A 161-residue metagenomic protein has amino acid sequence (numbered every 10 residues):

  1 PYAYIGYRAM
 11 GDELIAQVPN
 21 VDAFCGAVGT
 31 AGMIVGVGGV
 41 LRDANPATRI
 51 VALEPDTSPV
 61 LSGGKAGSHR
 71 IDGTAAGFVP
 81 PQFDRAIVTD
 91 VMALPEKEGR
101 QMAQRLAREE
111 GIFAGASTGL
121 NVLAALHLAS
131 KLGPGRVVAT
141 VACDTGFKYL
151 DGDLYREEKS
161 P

Functional and structural regions predicted by a protein language model:
P1-A31, G36-V40, R85, K97-I112: Active-site/ligand-binding-proximal alpha/beta "capping" segment
A27-V28, A52-E54, A139-C143: Short beta-strand segments
T30-M33, S117-N121, V138: Ser/Thr-glycine-rich phosphate-binding loops at phosphate-binding pockets of nucleotides, nucleotide cofactors
I34-V37, S62-G63, A125, L150-D151: Short glycine-/acidic-enriched loop or helix-start segments at secondary-structure transitions that form or flank
G38-N45, A129: Surface-exposed amphipathic alpha-helices with a cationic face
D43-A116, G152-P161: Active-site/ligand-binding loops adjacent to catalytic centers
G77, L123-P161: Phosphate-binding loop/pocket of nucleotide- and phosphate-handling active sites
